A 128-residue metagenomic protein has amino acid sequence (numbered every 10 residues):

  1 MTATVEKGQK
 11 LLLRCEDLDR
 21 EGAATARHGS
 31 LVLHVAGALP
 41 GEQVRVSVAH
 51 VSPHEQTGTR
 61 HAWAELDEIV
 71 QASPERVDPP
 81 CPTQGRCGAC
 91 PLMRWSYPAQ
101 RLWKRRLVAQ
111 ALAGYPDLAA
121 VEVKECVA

Functional and structural regions predicted by a protein language model:
M1-A128: SAM-dependent transferase fold signal centered on methyltransferase-like domains, encompassing both Class I
